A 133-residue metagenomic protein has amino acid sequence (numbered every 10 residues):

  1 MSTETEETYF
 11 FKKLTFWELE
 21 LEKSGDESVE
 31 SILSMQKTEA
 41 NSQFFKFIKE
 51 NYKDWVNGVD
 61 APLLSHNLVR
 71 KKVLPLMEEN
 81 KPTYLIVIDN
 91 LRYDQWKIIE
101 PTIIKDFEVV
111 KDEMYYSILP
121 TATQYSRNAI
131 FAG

Functional and structural regions predicted by a protein language model:
M1-T83, N90-G133: …; additionally, a secondary subgroup of soluble metalloenzymes is captured
